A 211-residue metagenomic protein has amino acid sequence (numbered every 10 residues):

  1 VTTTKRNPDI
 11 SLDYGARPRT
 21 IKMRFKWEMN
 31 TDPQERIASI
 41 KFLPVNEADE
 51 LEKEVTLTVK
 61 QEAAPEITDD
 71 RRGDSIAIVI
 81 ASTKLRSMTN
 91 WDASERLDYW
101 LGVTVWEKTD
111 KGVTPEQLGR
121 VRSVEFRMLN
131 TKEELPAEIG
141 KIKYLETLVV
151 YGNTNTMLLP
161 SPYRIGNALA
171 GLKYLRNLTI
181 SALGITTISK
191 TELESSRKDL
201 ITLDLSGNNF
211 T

Functional and structural regions predicted by a protein language model:
V1-K22: Surface-exposed binding patches on compact interaction domains or structured appendages
N30-K41: Short, solvent-exposed loop/turn segments enriched in Ser/Thr/Gly
L51-P65: C-terminal edge beta-strand
P65-G102: Surface-exposed cap/linker segments adjacent to membranes
G112, L135-G140, L159-L169, I185-E194 (+1 more regions): The feature encodes a structural signal of leucine-rich repeats
L118, K141-L145, N153, G171-L175 (+1 more regions): Leucine-rich repeat
R122-F126, L148-Y151, L175-S181, I201-L205: Conserved hydrophobic beta-strand positions in leucine-rich repeat
L129-N130, N153-T154, L183, K198 (+1 more regions): Conserved "Asn-ladder"/turn position within leucine-rich repeats
